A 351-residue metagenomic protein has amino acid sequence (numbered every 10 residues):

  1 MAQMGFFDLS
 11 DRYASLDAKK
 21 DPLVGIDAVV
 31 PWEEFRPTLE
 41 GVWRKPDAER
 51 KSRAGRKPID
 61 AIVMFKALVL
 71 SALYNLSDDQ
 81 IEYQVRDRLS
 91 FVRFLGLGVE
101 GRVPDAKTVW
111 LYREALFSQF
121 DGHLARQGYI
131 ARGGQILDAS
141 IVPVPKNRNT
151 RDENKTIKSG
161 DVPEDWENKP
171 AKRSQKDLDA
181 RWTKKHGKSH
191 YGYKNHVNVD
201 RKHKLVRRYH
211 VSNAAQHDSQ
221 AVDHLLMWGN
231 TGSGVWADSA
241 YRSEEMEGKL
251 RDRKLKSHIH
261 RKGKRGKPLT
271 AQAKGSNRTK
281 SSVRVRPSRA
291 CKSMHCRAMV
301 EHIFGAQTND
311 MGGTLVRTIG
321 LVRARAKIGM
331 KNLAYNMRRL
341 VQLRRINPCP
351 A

Functional and structural regions predicted by a protein language model:
M1-R44, Q342-A351: Charged, often Cys/His-bearing segments associated with DNA-binding zinc-finger transcription factors
P31, G55-V63, G101, D105 (+2 more regions): Secondary-structure capping and boundary motifs in well-ordered enzyme cores
E40-R56: Short, Lys/Arg-enriched N-terminal segment that forms or immediately precedes the first helix of a structured domain
V63-N75: Alpha-helical support elements that line or immediately flank enzyme active sites and cofactor-binding pockets
L73, D87, F91, D252 (+5 more regions): Short, well-ordered loop/turn and helix-capping segments at boundaries between secondary-structure elements and domains
D79, Y83-R86, G96, E100-R253 (+1 more regions): Polybasic low-complexity intrinsically disordered regions
K146, G329-K331, R338, L343-A351: C-terminal domain-tail junction helix/linker
K158-G160, S239-A326: Helix-centered, glycine/charged polyanion-binding patches within enzymatic domains that contact phosphate-containing
